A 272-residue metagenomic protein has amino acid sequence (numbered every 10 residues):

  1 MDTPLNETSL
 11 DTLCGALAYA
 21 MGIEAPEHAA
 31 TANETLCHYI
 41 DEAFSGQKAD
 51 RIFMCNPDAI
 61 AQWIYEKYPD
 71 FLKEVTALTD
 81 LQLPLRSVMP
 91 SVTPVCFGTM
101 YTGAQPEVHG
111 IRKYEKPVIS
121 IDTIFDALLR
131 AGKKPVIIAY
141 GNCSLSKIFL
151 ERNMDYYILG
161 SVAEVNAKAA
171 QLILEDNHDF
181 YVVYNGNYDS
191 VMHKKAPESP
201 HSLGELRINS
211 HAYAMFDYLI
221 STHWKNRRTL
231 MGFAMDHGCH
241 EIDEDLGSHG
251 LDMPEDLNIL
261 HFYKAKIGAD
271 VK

Functional and structural regions predicted by a protein language model:
M1-K272: Feature captures the catalytic ectodomains and active-site-proximal regions of enzymes that hydrolyze or transfer
